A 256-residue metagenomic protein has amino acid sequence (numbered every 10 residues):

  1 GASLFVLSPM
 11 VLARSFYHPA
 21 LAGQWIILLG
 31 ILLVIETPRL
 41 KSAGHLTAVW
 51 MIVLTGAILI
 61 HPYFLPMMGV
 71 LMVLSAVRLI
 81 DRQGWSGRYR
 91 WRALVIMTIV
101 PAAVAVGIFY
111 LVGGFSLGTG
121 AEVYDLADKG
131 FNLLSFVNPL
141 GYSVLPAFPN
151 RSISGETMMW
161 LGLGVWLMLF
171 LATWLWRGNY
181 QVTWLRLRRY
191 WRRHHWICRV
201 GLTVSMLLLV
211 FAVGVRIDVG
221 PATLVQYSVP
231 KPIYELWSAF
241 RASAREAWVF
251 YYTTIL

Functional and structural regions predicted by a protein language model:
G1-P38, A43-I80, M97-A105: Membrane-embedded helix bundles of polyisoprenyl
G1-Y17, V106-L117, L133-V144, R199-R241: Membrane-interface helix-loop junctions at the exits of transmembrane helices
F5, L33, M68, M72 (+3 more regions): Helical transmembrane-bundle signal
M10-A13, I58-H61, L145-M159, P232-A247: Short aromatic-rich membrane-water interface segments that cap or initiate transmembrane helices in multi-pass membrane
L21-G30, G69, L161-G164, E246-T254: Membrane-embedded alpha-helical segments of multi-pass membrane proteins, especially the transmembrane helices
E36, G44, L54, I58 (+5 more regions): Membrane-water interface of alpha-helical transmembrane segments
Q83-L94, L169-L224: Membrane-interface helix-loop-helix junctions at transmembrane boundaries of multi-pass membrane enzymes, predominantly
L94, T98, A103-N179, W248: Periplasmic/ER-lumenal interhelical loops and adjacent helix-loop junctions in multi-pass membrane proteins
